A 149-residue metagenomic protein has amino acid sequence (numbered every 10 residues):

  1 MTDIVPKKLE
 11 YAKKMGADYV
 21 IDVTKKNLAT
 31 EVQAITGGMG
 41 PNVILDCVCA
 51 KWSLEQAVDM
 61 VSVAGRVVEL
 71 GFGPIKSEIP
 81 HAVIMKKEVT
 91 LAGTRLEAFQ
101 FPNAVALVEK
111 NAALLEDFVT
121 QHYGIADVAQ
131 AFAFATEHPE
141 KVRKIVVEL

Functional and structural regions predicted by a protein language model:
M1-Q56: Adenosine-nucleotide cofactor-binding segment
D3, G71, R95: Conserved acidic E/D residue at the C-terminus of a beta-strand in Rossmann-like folds
K26, G73-P74, T120: Flexible glycine-rich beta->alpha loop in the catalytic core of nucleotide-sugar glycosyltransferases
E55, D59, A98, P102-L149: C-terminal hydrophobic helical "lid"/dimerization subdomain of Rossmann-like NAD(P)H-dependent oxidoreductases
V61-V63: Helix-to-beta-strand junctions that scaffold the AdoMet/dcAdoMet cofactor pocket in Class I SAM-dependent enzymes
R66-V68, I79-F118: Rossmann-fold dehydrogenase core element
